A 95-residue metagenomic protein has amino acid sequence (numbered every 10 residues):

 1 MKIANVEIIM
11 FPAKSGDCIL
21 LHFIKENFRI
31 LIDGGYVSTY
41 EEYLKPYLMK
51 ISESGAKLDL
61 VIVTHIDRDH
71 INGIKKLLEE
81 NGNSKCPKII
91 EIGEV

Functional and structural regions predicted by a protein language model:
K2-K57: Conserved beta-strand hairpin/beta-sheet module of binuclear metal-dependent hydrolase folds, prominently
E41-V95: Active-site metal-binding motif and surrounding structural segment of the metallo-beta-lactamase
